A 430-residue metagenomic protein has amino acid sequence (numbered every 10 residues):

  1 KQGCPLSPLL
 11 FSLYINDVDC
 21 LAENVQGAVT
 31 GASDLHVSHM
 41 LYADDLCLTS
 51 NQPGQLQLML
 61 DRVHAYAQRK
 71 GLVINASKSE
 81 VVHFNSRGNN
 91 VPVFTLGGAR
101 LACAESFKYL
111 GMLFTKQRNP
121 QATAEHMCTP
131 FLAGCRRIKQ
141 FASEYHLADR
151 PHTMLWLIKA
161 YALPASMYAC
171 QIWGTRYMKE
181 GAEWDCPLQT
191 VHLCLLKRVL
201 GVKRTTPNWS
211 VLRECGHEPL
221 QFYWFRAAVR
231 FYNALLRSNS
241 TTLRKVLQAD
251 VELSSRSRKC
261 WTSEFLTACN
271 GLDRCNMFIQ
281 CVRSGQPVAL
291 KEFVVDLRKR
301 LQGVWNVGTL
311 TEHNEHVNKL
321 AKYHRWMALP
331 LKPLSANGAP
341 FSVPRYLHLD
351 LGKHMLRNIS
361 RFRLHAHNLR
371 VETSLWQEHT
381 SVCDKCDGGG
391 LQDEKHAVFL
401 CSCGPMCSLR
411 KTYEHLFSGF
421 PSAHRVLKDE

Functional and structural regions predicted by a protein language model:
K1-P5, R100-A104, Y145-Y161, E183-C186 (+3 more regions): Structural motif
G3, S7, I15-V18, D44-L46 (+11 more regions): Mobile genetic element proteins and their domesticated derivatives, centered on retroelements and DNA transposons
P8-A43, C47-T49, G54: Active-site palm subdomain of RNA-directed nucleic acid polymerases
S38-R69, N85-R87, K116-P120: Catalytic palm subdomain of template-directed nucleic-acid polymerases, centered on the conserved carboxylate motif
Y42-D44, N75-E80, F84-N85, K108-V251: Non-catalytic, peripheral interaction segments enriched in hydrophobic/basic residues
V73-E105: Short, conserved micro-motifs composed of acidic
Q280-L391: Helix/loop segments that flank and initiate small ligand/metal-binding modules
T373-R425: Short Cys/His-based metal-binding microdomains
